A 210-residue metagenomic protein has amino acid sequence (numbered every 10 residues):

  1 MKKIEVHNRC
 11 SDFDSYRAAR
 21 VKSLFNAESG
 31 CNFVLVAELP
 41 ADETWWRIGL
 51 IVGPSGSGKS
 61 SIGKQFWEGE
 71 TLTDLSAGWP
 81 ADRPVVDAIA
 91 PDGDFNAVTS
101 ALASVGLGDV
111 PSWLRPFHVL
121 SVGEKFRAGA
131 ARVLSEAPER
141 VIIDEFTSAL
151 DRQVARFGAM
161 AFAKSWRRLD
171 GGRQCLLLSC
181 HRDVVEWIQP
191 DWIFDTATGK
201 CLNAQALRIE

Functional and structural regions predicted by a protein language model:
M1-D42, P80-A81, E210: Pre-NBD coupling/linker segments of ABC/ABC-like ATPases
A41-L107, H181, E186, T198: ABC ATPase nucleotide-binding domain signature region
P116-K125: Conserved ABC ATPase signature
A130: Hydrophobic anchor residue at the start of the ABC signature
I142-V154: Walker B catalytic motif
A161-H181, V185-W187: Conserved catalytic loops of ABC-family nucleotide-binding domains
C180-I209: H-loop (His-switch) and adjacent beta-strand-loop-beta switch element of ABC-type ATPase nucleotide-binding domains
